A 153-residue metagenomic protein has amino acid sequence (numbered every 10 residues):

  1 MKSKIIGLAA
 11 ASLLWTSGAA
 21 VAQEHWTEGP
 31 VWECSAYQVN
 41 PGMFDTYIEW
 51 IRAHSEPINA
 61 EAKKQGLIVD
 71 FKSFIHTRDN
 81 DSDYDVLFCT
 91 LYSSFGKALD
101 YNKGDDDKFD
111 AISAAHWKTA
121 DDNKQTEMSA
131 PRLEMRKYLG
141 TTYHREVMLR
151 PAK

Functional and structural regions predicted by a protein language model:
M1-I5: Positively charged n-region of N-terminal signal peptides that target proteins for export
G7-T16: Bacterial N-terminal signal peptides
S17-A22: Sec/Tat signal peptide C-region and signal peptidase I cleavage site
E24-W26, P57, E61-V69, C89-R145 (+1 more regions): An amphipathic, aromatic/His-enriched active-site/gating alpha helix that lines ligand/cofactor pockets
H25-V31, D79-S82: Short, flexible turn/loop "capping" segments at secondary-structure junctions
T27-G42: Acidic/histidine-rich, surface-exposed loop or edge segments in extracytoplasmic proteins
S35, Y47, F88, A98: Hydrophobic pocket/interface hotspot
N40-L87: N-terminal, post-signal-peptide region of Sec/Tat-exported proteins
